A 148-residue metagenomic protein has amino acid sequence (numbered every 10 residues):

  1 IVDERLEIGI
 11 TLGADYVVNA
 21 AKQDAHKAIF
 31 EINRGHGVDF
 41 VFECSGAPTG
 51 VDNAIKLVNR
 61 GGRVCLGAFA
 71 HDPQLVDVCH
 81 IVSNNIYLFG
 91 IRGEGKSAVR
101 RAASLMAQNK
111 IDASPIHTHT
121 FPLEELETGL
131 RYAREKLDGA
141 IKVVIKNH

Functional and structural regions predicted by a protein language model:
I1-N53: Adenosine-nucleotide cofactor-binding segment
V18, D39-C44, G67-A68, I91 (+1 more regions): Glycine- and other small-residue-rich loops at beta-strand/loop junctions that grip anionic moieties
N33, G46, N59, I111 (+1 more regions): Short conserved AdoMet
P48-K110, N147-H148: Glycine-rich phosphate-binding loop and adjacent beta-alpha segment of Rossmann(oid) nucleotide-cofactor-binding
D52-K56, V99-H148: C-terminal hydrophobic helical "lid"/dimerization subdomain of Rossmann-like NAD(P)H-dependent oxidoreductases
